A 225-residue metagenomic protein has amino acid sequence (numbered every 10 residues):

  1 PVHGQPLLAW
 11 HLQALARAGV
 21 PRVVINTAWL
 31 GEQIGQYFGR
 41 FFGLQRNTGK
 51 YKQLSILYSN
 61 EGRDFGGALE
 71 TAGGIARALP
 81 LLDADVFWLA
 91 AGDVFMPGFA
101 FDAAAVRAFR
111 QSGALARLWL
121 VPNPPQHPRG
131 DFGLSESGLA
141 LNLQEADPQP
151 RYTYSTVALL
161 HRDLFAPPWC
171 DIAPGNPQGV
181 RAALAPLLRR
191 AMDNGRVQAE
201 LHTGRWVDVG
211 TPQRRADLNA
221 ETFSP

Functional and structural regions predicted by a protein language model:
Q5-A91, F101, P167, G175-Q178: Conserved N-terminal catalytic core of the sugar/cofactor nucleotidyltransferase
P21-V23, S55, G113-A116, R196: Residues at the starts of beta-strands that form the adenosine-phosphate
I25, L89, A116-W119, A199: Structural beta-sheet core signal
F38, K52, R129-L139: Acidic-glycine-rich active-site phosphate/pyrophosphate-binding loop
E70-R77, D131-L134, Q213-D217: Short, surface-exposed amphipathic charged segments that create phosphate/polyanion-binding patches used for binding
F87-W88, F95, F99-Q111, P124-Q126 (+1 more regions): Catalytic-core segments of class I nucleotidyltransferases/pyrophosphorylases that form NMP-activated intermediates
A116-D131: Short beta-strand-to-loop element that shapes/binds the nucleotide-sugar donor at the catalytic cleft/hinge
